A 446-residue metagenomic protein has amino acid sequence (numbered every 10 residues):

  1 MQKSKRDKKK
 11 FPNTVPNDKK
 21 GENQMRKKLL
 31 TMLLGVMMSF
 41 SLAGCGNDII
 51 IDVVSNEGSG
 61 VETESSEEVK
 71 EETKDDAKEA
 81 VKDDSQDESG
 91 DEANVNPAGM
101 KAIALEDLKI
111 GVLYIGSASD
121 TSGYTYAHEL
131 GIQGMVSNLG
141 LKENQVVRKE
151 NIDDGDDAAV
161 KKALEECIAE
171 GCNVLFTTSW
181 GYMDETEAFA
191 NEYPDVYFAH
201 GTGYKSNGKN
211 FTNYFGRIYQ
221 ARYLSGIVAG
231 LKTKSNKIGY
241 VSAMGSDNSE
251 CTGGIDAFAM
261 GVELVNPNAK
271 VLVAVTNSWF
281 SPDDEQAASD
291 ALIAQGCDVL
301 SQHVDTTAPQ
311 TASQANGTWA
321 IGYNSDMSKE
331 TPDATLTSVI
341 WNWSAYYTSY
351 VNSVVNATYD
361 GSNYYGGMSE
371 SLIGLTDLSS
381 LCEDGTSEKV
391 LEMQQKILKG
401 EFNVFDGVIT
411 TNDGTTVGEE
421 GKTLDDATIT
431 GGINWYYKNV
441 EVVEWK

Functional and structural regions predicted by a protein language model:
K3-Q24: Short, Lys/Arg-enriched N-terminal segments with co-localized hydrophobic residues within the first ~10-30 amino acids
N23-M32: Bacterial N-terminal signal peptides that target proteins for export
L34-M38: Hydrophobic helical h-region of N-terminal Sec-dependent signal peptides in bacterial secretory/periplasmic proteins
S41-G44: C-terminal motif of bacterial Sec signal peptides marking the signal peptidase cleavage site
D48, D52-E71, D75-K446: A residue-level marker of the well-folded mature domains of exported/periplasmic proteins
